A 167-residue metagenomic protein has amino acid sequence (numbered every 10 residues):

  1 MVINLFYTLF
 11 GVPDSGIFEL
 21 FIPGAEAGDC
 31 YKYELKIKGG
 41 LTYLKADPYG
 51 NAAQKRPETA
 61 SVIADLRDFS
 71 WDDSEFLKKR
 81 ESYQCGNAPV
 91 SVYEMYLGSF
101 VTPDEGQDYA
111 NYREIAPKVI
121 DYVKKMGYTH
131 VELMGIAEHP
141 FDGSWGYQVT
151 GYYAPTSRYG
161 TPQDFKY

Functional and structural regions predicted by a protein language model:
M1, R67-F69, E75-F76, Y128-G135: Short secondary-structure boundary segments
M1-Y7, Y31: Beta-strand-rich binding/interaction modules
N4-L5, G39, L44, E58 (+3 more regions): Residue-level signal for pocket-adjacent positions within structured domains
V12-E94, S99-Q107, E114: The feature marks proteins involved in alpha-glucan
K79-Y83, A116-G127: Short amphipathic alpha-helices and their capping/turn segments at secondary-structure boundaries
T102, A110, D121-K166: Aromatic-lined carbohydrate-binding/catalytic grooves of carbohydrate-active enzymes
I115-A116, F165: Amphipathic coiled-coil/heptad-repeat helices and related helical stalk/stem segments that mediate oligomerization
